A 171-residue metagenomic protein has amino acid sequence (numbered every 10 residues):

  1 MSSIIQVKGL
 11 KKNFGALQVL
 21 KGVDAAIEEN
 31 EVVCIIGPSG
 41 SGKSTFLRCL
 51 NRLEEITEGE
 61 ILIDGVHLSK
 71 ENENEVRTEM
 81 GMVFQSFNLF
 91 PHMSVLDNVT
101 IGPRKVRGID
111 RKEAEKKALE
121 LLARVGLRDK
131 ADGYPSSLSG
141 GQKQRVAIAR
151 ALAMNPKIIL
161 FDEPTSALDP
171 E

Functional and structural regions predicted by a protein language model:
S2-E171: ABC family nucleotide-binding domain
